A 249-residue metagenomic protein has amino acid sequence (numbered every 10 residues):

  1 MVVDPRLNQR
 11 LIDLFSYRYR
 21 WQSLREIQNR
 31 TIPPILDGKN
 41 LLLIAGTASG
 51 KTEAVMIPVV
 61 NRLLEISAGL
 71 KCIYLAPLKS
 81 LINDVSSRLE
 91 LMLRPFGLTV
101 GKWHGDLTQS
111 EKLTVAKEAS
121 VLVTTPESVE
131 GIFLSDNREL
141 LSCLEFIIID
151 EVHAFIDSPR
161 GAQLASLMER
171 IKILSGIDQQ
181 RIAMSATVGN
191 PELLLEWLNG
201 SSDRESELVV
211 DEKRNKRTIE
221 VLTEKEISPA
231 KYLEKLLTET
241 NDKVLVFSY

Functional and structural regions predicted by a protein language model:
M1-I44: Conserved pre-motif I regulatory segment
P33-D37, L41, T52-S67, R88-E90 (+1 more regions): Walker A/P-loop NTP-binding motif
D37-L43, G69-C72, A119-S120, Q180 (+1 more regions): Pre-Walker A (Motif I) flank of P-loop NTPase domains
N61-V85, L174-D178: Conserved SF1/SF2 helicase motif Ia
L81-H104, W197-S202: Conserved helix-turn-beta segment of the N-terminal RecA-like "Helicase ATP-binding" lobe in SF1/SF2 helicases
L107-V123: Conserved motor-coupling elements within RecA-like helicase/translocase cores
L122, P126-E130, D136-I177: SF2 helicase catalytic motif II
E169, Q180-Y249: Conserved interdomain linker/interface between the two RecA-like ATPase lobes of SF2 helicase motors
